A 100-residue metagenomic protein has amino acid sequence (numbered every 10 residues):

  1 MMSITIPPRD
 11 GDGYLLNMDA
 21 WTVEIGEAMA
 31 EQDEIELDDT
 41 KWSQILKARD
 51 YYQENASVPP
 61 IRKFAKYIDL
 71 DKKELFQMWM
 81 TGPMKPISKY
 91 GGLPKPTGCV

Functional and structural regions predicted by a protein language model:
M2-D33: N-terminal first-folded block
P7-R9, S43, K47-A48, G91: Functionally constrained cores in energy, signaling, and assembly domains
R9, I61-V100: Helix-rich interaction surfaces within compact, conserved domain-sized segments that mediate assembly or partner
L16, G26, A30-R49, Q53-E54 (+2 more regions): Metallocofactor- and cofactor-centric catalytic cores in central/energy metabolism, strongly enriched
